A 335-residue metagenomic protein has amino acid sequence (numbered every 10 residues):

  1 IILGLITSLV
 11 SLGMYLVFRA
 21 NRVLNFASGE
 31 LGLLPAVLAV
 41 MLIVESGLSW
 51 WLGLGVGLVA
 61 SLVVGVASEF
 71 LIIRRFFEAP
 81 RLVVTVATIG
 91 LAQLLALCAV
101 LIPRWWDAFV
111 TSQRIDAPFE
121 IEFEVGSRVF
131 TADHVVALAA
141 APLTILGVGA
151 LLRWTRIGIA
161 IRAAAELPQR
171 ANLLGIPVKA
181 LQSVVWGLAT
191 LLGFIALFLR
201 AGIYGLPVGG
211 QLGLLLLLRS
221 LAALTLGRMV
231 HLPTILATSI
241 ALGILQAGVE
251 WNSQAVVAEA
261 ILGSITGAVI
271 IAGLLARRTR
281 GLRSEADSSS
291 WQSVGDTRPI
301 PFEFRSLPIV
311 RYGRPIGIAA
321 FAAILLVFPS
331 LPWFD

Functional and structural regions predicted by a protein language model:
I1-V10, L38, L48-G53, A79-T85 (+4 more regions): Membrane-interfacial amphipathic/re-entrant helices at transmembrane-helix boundaries
I2-I6, V23, F130, H134 (+5 more regions): Inter-helical junctions in multi-pass inner-membrane proteins, predominant in energy-converting antiporter-like
G13, E166-L173, P177-A180, N252-L331: Cytosolic-side transmembrane-helix boundaries in multi-pass membrane proteins
M14, G47-A92, C98, A237-L242 (+1 more regions): Alpha-helical transmembrane segments within multi-pass membrane transporters and channels
A20-A67, L71, G205-L206, N252-V257 (+1 more regions): Membrane-embedded helix boundary and interhelical linker motif in transport proteins
E30-L34, F76-V100, L212-T225, A237-A241 (+1 more regions): Pore- or pathway-lining transmembrane helices of multi-pass membrane proteins that form conduits for solutes/ions
F76, R81-W154, L181, A255-G263 (+1 more regions): Transmembrane helix-bundle core of multi-pass membrane transporters and related energy-transducing complexes
G149-V185: Membrane-helix/interface signature in polytopic inner-membrane proteins
